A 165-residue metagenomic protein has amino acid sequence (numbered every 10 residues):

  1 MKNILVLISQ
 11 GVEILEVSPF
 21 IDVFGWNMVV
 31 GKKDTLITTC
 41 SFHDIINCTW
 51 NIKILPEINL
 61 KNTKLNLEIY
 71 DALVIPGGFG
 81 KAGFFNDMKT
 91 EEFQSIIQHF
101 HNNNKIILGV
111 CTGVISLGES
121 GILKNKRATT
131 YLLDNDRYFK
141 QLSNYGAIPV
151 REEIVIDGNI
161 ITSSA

Functional and structural regions predicted by a protein language model:
M1-N103, I107, I115-I122, Q141-R151 (+1 more regions): Extended, subdomain-level signal for the structured scaffold at the beginning of enzyme domains
C111: Aromatic-residue-lined binding/catalytic grooves and analogous aromatic/hydrophobic interfacial grooves in multimeric
R127-T130: Gly/Ser-rich oxyanion-binding loop with an adjacent helix/lid that shapes the negatively charged ligand pocket
L132-R137, V155: Short, acidic/turn-prone active-site loops that include or flank metal/cofactor- and phosphate-binding residues
